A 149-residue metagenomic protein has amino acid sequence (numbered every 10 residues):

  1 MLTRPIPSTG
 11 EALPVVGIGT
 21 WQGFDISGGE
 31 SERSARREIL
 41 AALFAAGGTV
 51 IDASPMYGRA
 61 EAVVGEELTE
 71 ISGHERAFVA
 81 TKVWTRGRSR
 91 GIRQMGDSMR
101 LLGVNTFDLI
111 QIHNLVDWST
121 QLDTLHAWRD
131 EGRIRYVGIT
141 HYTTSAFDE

Functional and structural regions predicted by a protein language model:
M1-A77: N-terminal binding-site loop/beta-alpha segment at the start of enzyme catalytic domains that lines or forms
I18, A53, T81, L109-I112 (+1 more regions): Conserved beta-strand positions
Q22, P55-Y57, E75, V83-T85 (+2 more regions): Active-site-proximal loop/turn and secondary-structure-junction residues that shape catalytic pockets, frequently
S27-S31, R86-E149: Glycine/proline-rich, positively charged, aromatic-decorated active-site loop/lid region on the catalytic face
A62-T81, H126-I134, H141: Alpha-helix-loop-beta-strand connector modules within alpha/beta enzyme cores
